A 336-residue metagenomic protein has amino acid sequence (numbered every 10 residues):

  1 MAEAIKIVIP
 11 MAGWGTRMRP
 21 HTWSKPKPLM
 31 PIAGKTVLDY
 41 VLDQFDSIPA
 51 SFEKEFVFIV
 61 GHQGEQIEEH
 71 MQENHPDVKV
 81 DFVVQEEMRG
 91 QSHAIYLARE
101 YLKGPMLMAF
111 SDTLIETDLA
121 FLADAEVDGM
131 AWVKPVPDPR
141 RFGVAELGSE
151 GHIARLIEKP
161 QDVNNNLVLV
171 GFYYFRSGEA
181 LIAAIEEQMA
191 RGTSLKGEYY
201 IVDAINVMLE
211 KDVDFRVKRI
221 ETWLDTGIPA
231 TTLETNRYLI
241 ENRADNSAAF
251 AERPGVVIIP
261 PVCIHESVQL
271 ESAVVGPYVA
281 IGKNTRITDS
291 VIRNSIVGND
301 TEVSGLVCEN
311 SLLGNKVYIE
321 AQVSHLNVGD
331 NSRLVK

Functional and structural regions predicted by a protein language model:
M1, S149, E187-K336: Left-handed beta-helix
M1-I9, R17, M30-P31, K35-A109 (+4 more regions): Conserved N-terminal catalytic core of the sugar/cofactor nucleotidyltransferase
W14, D112-T113: Active-site metal-binding loops of divalent metal-dependent hydrolases
G15-P20, R140: Short N-terminal binding/cap micro-motifs at the start of the first secondary-structure element
P28, K79-D81, H152, D214-R216: Conserved beta-strand segments of alpha/beta enzyme cores
L29, A145-L147, V217: A structural signal for short hydrophobic beta-strand segments in well-ordered beta-sheet cores
V57-G61, V133, I296, L312: Short internal beta-strands
L114-Q188: Conserved core of the sugar-phosphate nucleotidyltransferase
